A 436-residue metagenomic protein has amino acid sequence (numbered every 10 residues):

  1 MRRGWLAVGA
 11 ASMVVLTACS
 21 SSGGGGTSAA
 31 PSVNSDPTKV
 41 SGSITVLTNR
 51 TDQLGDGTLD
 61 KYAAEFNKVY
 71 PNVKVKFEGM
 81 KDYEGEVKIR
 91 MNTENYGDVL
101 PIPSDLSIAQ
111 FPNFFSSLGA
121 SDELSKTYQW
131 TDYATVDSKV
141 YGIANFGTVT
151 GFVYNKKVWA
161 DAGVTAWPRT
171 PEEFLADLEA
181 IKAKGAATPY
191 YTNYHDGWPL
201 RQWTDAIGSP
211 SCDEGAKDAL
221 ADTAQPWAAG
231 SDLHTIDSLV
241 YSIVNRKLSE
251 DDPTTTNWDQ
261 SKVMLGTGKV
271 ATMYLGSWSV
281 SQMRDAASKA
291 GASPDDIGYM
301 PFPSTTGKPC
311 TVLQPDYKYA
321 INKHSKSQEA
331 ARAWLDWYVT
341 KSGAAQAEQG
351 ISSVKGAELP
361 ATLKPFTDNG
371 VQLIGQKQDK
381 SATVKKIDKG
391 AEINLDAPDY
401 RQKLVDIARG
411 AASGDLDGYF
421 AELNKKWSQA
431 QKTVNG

Functional and structural regions predicted by a protein language model:
R2-S12, L16-S107, T306, A345-Q346 (+2 more regions): Conserved N-terminal structural module of periplasmic/extracytoplasmic solute-binding proteins
D36, S116-D132, Y190, Y194 (+4 more regions): Short, solvent-exposed loop/beta-turn-alpha elements that line the ligand-binding surface or hinge of extracytoplasmic
N49, S238-K326: Extracytoplasmic/periplasmic substrate-binding proteins
P103-G151: Hinge/lid segment of periplasmic solute-binding proteins
F114, W278-A287, T305, Y317-L395: Mature extracytoplasmic/periplasmic domains
T150, L175-Q225: Extracytoplasmic/periplasmic solute-binding protein
A160, S381-G436: Conserved C-terminal helix/tail region of periplasmic/extracytoplasmic solute-binding proteins
L178, D222-P253: Glycine-centered hinge/linker elements that transmit conformational signals in sensory and ligand-binding systems
